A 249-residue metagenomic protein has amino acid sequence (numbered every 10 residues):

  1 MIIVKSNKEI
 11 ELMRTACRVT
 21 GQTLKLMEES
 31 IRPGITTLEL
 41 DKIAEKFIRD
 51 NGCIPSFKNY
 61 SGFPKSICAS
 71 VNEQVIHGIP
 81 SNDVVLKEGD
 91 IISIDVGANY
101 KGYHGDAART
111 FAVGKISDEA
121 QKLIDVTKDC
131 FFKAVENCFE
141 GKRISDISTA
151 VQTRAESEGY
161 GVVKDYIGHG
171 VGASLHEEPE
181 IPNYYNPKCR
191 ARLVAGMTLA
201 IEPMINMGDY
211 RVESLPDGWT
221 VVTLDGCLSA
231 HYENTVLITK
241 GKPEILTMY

Functional and structural regions predicted by a protein language model:
M1-Y249: Active-site neighborhoods and metal-handling regions in enzymes and metal-associated proteins
